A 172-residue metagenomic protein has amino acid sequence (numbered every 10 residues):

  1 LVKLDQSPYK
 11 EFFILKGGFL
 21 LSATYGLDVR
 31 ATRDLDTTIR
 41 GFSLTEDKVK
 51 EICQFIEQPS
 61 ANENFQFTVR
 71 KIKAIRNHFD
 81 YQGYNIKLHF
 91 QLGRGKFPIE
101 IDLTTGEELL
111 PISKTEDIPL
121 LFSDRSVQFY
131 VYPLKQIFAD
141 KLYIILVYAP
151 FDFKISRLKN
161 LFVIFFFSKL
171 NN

Functional and structural regions predicted by a protein language model:
L1-N172: Compositionally biased terminal segments of proteins
